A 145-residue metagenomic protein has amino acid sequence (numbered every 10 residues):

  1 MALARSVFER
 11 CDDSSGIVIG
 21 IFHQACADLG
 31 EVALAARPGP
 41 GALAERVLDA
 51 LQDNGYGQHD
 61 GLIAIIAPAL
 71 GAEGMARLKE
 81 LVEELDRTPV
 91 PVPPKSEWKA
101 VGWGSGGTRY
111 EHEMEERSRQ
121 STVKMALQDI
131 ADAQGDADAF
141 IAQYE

Functional and structural regions predicted by a protein language model:
M1-E145: Eukaryote-biased, non-catalytic alpha-solenoid scaffold regions
